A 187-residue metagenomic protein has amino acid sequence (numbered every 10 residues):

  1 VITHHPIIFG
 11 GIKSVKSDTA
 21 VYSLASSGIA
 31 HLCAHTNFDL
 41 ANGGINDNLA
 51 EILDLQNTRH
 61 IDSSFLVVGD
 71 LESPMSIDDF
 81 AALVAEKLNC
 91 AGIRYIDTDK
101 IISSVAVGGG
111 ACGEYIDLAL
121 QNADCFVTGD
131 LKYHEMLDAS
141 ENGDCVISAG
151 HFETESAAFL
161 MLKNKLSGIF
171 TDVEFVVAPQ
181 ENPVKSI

Functional and structural regions predicted by a protein language model:
I2-I187: Active-site catalytic microenvironments in core metabolic enzymes, especially phosphate/sugar-handling
